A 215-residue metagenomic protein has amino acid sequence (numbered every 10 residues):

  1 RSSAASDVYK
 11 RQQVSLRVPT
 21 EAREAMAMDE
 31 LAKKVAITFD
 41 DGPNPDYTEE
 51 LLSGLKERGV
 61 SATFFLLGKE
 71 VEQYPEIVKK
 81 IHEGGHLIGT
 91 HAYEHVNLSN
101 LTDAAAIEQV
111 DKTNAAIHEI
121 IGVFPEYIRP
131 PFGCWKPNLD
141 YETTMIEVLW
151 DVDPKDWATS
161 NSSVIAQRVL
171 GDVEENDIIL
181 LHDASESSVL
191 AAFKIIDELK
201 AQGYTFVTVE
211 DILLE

Functional and structural regions predicted by a protein language model:
R1-Y9: Single conserved hydrophobic/aromatic residue that forms the stacking wall/gate of nucleotide- or nucleobase-binding
S2, A32, E174: Short loop/turn elements that form and flank the Walker-type P-loop nucleotide-binding site in RecA-like NTPase cores
K10-L101, A105-K112, A116, V123 (+1 more regions): Active-site beta->alpha N-cap acidic-glycine motif
E50, E72, V96-T205, E210-E215: Catalytic domains of cell-wall/extracellular-matrix polysaccharide-remodeling enzymes, centered on de-N-acetylation
